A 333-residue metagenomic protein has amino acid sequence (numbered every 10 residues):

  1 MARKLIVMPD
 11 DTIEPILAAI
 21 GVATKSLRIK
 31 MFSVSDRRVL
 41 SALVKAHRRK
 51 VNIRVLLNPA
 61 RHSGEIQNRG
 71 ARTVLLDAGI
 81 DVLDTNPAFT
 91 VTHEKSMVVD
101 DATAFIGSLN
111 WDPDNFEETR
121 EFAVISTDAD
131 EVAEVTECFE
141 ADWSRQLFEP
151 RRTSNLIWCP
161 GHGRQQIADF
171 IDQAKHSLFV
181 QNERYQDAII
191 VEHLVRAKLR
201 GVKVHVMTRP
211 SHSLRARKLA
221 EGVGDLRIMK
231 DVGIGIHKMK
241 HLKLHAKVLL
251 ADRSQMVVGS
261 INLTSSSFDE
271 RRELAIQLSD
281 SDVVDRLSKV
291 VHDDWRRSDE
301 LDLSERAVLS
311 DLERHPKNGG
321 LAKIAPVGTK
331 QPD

Functional and structural regions predicted by a protein language model:
M1-A18, V22, D36-F105, L109-D169 (+2 more regions): PLD/PLD-like phosphodiesterase catalytic module centered on the HKD motif
L27: Conserved P-loop
K30: Cys/His-rich zinc-coordinating "finger/knuckle" motifs
